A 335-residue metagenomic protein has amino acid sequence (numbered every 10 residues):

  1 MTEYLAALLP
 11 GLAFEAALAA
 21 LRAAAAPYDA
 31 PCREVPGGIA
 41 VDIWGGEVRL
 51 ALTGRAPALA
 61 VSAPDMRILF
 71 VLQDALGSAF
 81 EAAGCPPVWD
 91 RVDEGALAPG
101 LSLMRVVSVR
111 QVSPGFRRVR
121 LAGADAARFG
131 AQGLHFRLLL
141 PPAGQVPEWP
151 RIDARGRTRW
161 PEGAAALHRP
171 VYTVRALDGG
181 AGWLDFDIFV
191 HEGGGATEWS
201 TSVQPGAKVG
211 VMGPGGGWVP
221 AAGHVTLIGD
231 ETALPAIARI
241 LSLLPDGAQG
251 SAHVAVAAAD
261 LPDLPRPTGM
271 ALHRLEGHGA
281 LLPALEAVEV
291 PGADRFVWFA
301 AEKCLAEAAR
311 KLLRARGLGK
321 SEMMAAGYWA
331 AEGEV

Functional and structural regions predicted by a protein language model:
M1-V335: Extended, composition-driven regions rather than compact fold-specific motifs
